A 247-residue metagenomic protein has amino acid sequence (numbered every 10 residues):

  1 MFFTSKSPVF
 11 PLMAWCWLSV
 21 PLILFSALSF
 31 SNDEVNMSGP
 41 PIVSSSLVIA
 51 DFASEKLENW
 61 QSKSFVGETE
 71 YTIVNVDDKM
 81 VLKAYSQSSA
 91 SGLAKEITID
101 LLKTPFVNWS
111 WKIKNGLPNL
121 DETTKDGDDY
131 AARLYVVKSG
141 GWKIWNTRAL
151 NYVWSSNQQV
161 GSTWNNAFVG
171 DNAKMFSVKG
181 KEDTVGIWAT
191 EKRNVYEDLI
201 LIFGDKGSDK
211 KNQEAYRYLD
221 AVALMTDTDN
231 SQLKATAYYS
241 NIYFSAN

Functional and structural regions predicted by a protein language model:
M1-P11: N-terminal secretory signal peptides that target proteins for export/translocation
N32-S64: Extracellular carbohydrate-recognition regions
F52, V222, S240-F244: Extracellular beta-strand elements of beta-rich domains used for carbohydrate recognition/degradation or cell-matrix
T72-S91: Short carbohydrate-recognition loop motifs
E96-V107, E182-V185: Extracellular/lumenal carbohydrate-interaction signature centered on repeated Trp-anchored short motifs
G127-K174: Extracellular/luminal beta-rich ligand-recognition and adhesion surfaces characterized by aromatic-Gly/Pro-enriched
D129-L134, D171-M175, K181, W188-Q232: Extracellular beta-strand ligand-recognition surfaces/modules
